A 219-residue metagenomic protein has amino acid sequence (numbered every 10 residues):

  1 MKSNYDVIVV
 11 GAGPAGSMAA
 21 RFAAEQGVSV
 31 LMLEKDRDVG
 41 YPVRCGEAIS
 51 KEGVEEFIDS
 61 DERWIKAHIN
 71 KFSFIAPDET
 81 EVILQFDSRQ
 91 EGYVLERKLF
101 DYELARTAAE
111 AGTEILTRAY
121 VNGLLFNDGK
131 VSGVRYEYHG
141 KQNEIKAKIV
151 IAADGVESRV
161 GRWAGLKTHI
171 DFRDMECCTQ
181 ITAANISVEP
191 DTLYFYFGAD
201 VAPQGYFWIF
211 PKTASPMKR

Functional and structural regions predicted by a protein language model:
M1-A15: Beta1/beta-strand and adjacent pyrophosphate-binding region of the FAD-binding site in flavoprotein oxidoreductases
I8, A12, F22-R44: Glycine-rich FAD pyrophosphate-binding loop
A12, Q26, T107-R219: Predominantly flavin-linked oxidoreductase catalytic cores and closely associated redox partners
A15, D38, E157: Conserved Rossmann-like nucleotide-cofactor binding loop
S17-M18, A48: Short alpha-helical segment within the catalytic ATP-binding CA
D38-F74: N-terminal FAD cofactor-binding segment of flavoenzymes
K71-A76, G133-R135: Short polybasic amphipathic segments
D87-T107: Short beta-strand to alpha-helix junction loop
